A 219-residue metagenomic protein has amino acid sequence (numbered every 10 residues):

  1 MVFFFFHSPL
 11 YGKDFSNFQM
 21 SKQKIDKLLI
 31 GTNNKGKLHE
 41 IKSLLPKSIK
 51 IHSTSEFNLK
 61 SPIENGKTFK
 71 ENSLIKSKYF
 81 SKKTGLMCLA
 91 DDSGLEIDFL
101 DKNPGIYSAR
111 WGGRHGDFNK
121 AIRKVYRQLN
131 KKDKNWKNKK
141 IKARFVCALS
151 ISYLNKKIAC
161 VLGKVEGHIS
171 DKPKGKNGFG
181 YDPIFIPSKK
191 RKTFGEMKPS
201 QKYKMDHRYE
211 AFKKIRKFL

Functional and structural regions predicted by a protein language model:
M1-P9: Hydrophobic alpha-helical signal peptides and transmembrane signal-/tail-anchor segments that drive secretory-pathway
S21-G31, K35-L219: Anionic-ligand binding patches
